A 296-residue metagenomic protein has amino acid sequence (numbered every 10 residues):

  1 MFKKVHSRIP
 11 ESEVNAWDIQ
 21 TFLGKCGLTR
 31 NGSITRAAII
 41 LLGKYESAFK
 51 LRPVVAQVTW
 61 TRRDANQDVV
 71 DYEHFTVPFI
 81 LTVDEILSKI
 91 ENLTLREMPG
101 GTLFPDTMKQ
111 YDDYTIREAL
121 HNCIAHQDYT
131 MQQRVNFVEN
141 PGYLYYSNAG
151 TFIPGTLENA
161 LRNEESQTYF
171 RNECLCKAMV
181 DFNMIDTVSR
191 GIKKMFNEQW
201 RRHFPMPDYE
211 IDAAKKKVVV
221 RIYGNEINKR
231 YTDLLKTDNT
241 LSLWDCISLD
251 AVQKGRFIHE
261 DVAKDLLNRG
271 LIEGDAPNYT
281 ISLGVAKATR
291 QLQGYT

Functional and structural regions predicted by a protein language model:
M1-Q133, E139-G142, S147-L157, L161-T168 (+2 more regions): Active-site helix-to-loop segments that bind/position phosphate- or nucleotide-bearing substrates and donors across
T29, L267-Y279: A short, conserved structural fragment
A56, N159, T187, E198-N239: GHKL-type ATPase core
Y114, T168-E198, F257-D261: Glycine-rich phosphate-binding loop
F137, V219, P277-G284: Minor-groove-contacting beta-hairpin "wing" of winged helix-turn-helix DNA-binding domains
L144-N183, I227-T240: Glycine-rich/acidic phosphate-handling loop/turn and adjacent ATP-lid/helix of nucleotide-binding kinase/ATPase domains
N225-D261, T296: Short amphipathic alpha-helical interface segments
D233-L234, G284-T296: Short, amphipathic alpha-helical interaction segments positioned at domain boundaries
